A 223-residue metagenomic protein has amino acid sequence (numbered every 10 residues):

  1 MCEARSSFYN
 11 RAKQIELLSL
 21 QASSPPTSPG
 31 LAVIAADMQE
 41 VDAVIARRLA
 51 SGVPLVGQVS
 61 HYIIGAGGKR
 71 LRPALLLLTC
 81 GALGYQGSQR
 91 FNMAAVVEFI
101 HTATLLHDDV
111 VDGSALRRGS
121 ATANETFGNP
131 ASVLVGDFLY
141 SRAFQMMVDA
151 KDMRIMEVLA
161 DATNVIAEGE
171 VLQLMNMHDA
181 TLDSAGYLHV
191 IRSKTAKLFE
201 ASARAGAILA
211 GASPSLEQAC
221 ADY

Functional and structural regions predicted by a protein language model:
Q14, G30-A32: An N-terminal, well-structured beta->alpha segment
I15-L20: Intrinsically disordered, low-complexity activation-like regions
P25-P26, V33-A35, Q39-E40, A46-Y223: Mg2+-dependent prenyl diphosphate-binding active-site environment of isoprenoid biosynthetic enzymes
